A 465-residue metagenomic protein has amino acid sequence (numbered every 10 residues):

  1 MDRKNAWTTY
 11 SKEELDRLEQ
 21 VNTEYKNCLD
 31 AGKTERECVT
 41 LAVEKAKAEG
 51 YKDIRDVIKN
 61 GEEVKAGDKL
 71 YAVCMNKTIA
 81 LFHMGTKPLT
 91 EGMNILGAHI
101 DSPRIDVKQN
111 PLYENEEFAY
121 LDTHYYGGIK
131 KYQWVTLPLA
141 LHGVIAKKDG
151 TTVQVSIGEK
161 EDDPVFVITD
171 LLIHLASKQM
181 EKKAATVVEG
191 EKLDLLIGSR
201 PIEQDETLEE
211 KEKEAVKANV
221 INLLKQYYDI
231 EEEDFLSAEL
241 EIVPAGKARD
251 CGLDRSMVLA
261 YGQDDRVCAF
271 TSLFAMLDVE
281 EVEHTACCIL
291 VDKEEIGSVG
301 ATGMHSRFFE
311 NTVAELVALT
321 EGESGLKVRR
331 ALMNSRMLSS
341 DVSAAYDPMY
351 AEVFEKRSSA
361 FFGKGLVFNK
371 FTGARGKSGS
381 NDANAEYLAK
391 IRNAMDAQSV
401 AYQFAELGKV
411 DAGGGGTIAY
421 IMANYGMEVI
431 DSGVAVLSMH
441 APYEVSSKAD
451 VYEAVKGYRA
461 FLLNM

Functional and structural regions predicted by a protein language model:
M1-M465: N-terminal hydrophobic/helix-forming segments and targeting peptides
